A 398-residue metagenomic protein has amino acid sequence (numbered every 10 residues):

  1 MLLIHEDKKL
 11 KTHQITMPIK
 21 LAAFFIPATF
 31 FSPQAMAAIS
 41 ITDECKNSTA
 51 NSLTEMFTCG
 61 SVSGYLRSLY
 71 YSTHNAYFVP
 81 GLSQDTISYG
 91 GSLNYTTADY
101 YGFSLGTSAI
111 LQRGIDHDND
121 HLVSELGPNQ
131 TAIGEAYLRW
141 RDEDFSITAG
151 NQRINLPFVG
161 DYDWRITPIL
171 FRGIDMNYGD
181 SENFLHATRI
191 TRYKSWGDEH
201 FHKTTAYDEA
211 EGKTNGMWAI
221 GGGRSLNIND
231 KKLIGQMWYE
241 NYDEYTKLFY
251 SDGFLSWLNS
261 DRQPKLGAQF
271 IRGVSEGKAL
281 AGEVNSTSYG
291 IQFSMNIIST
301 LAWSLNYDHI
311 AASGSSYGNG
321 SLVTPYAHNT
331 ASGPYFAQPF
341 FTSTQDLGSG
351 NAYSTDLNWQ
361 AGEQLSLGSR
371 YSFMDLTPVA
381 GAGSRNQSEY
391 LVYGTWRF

Functional and structural regions predicted by a protein language model:
M1-S48, S52: Cleavable N-terminal export/targeting peptides
A35-G150, I154, Y178, S260 (+4 more regions): Beta-barrel outer-membrane channel/assembly domains of diderm bacteria
E55-G64, Y101-L105, E143-F145, S181-N183 (+9 more regions): Outer-envelope beta-barrel architecture signal
T58, S83-Y89, Q130-G134, P168-R172 (+6 more regions): Residues that define the transmembrane beta-barrel architecture of outer-membrane proteins
S68-H74, A109-I115, D142-D144, N151-L156 (+10 more regions): Transmembrane beta-strands of outer-membrane beta-barrel pores
G91-L93, A136-L138, I174, L185 (+7 more regions): Membrane-embedded beta-strands of outer-membrane beta-barrel proteins, especially the hydrophobic/small aromatic
D161-P168, R192-S195, G212-T214, Y239-Y250 (+3 more regions): Solvent-exposed loop/turn segments connecting transmembrane beta-strands in outer-membrane beta-barrel proteins
T188, N227, K232, F254-D375: Detector for outer-membrane/organellar transmembrane beta-barrel domains, recognizing the amphipathic beta-strand
